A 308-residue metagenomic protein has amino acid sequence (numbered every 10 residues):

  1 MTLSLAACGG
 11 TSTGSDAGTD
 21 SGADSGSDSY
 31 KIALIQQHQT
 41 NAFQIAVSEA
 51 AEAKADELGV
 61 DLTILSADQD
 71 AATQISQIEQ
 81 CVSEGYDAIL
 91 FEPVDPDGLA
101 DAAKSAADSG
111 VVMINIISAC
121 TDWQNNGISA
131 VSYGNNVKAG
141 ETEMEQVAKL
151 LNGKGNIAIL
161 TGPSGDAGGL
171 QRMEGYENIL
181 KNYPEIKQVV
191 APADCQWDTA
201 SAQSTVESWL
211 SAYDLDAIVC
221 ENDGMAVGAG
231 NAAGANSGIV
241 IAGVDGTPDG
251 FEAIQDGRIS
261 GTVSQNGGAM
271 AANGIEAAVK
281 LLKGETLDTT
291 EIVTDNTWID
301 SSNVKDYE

Functional and structural regions predicted by a protein language model:
M1-S4: Bacterial N-terminal signal peptides
A6-E308: A residue-level marker of the well-folded mature domains of exported/periplasmic proteins
